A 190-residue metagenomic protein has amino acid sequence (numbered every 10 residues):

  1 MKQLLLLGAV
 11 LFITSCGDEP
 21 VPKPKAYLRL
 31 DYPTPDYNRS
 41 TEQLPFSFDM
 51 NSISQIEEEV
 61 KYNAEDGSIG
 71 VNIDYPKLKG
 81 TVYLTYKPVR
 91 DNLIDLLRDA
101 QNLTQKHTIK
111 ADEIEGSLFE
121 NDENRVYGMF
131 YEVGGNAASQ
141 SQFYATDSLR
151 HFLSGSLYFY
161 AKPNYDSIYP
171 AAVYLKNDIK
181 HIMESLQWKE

Functional and structural regions predicted by a protein language model:
M1-L4: Positively charged n-region of N-terminal signal peptides that target proteins for export
F12-S15: C-terminal motif of bacterial Sec signal peptides marking the signal peptidase cleavage site
G17-K23: Bacterial lipoprotein signal-peptidase II cleavage site
P24-P45: Post-signal peptide N-terminal segment of mature Sec-exported envelope proteins
L44-R98: Secretory pathway targeting signatures of secreted, lumenal, and periplasmic proteins
V82-R90, Q142-F143, Y165-V173: Second-shell loop/turn segments in exported
R98-S154: Signature of long, low-cysteine stretches enriched in small and polar/charged residues
S156-E190: Surface-exposed amphipathic alpha-helical segments
